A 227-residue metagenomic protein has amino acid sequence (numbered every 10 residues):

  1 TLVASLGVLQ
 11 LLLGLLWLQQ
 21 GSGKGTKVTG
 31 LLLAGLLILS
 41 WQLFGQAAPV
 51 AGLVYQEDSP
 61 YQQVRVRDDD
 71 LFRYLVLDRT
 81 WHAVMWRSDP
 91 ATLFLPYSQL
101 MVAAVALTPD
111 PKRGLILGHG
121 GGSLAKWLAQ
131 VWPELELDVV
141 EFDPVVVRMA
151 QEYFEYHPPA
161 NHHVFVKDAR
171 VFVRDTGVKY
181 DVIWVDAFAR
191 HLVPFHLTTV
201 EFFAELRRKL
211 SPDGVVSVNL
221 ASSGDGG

Functional and structural regions predicted by a protein language model:
T1-E57, D68-D70, R79-A83, V102 (+9 more regions): Alpha-helical transmembrane segments of multi-pass membrane proteins
Q63-R65: Short, surface-exposed charged micro-motifs
V84-T108: Class I SAM-dependent methyltransferase Rossmann-like catalytic core, especially the SAM/SAH-binding loop
A91-P96, E141, H196-L197: Soluble non-cytosolic domains of exported or imported proteins
V147-R148: Short alpha-helix immediately C-terminal to the canonical SAM-binding loop
H157: Glycine-rich phosphate-binding loop and adjoining beta1-alpha1-beta2 segment of Rossmann-like nucleotide-binding folds
